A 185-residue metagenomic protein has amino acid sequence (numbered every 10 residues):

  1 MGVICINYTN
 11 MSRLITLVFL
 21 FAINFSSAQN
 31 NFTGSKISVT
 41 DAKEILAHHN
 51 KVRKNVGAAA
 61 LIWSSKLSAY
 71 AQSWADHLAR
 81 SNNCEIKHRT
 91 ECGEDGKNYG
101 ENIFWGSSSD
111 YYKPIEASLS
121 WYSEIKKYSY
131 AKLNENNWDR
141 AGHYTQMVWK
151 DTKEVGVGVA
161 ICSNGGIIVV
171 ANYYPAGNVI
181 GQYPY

Functional and structural regions predicted by a protein language model:
G2-L14: Positively charged n-region of N-terminal signal peptides that target proteins for export
I6-T9, E85, G93, S163: Secreted/luminal cysteine- and crosslink-motif detector
L14-I23: Sec-dependent N-terminal signal peptides
Q29-T33, I37-N98: Short, well-ordered surface patches within globular domains
N50, Q72-D76, F104, S118-Y122 (+1 more regions): Non-transmembrane alpha-helical segments in soluble domains of secreted/periplasmic/extracellular proteins
R89-G106, Y111-I115: A solvent-exposed, acidic/Ser-Thr-rich amphipathic alpha-helical stretch
S107-Y185: Disulfide-stabilized extracellular recognition modules
